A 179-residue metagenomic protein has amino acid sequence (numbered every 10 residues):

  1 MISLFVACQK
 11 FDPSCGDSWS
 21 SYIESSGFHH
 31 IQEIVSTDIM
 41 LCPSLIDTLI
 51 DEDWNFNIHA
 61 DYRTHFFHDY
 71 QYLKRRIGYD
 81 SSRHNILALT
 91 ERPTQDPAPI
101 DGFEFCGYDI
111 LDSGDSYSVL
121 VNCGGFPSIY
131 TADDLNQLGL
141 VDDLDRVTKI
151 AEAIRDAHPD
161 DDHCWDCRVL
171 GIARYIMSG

Functional and structural regions predicted by a protein language model:
M1-T37, P43, L49-W54, I58 (+2 more regions): Short aromatic-glycine-(Arg/Gly/Cys) micro-motifs in beta-strand/loop hairpins
P43-P93, N136-L140, R146-G179: Short, mixed-charge low-complexity intrinsically disordered segments
